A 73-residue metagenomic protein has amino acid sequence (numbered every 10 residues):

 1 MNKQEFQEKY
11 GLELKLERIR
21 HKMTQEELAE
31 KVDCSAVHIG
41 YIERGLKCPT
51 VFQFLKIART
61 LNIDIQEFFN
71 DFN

Functional and structural regions predicted by a protein language model:
M1-R20: A short, Lys/Arg-rich alpha-helix, primarily the initiator
L12, K22-M23, P49-F52: Residue-level signal for the short linker/turn that defines the boundary of a DNA-recognition helix
I19, E30, R59: Alpha-helical residues within the helix-turn-helix
K22-Y41: Short alpha-helical DNA-recognition segment
H38, C48, E67: Residues in the helix-turn-helix
F52-E67: DNA major-groove recognition helix of helix-turn-helix/homeodomain DNA-binding modules
E67-N73: Short amphipathic recognition helices of helix-turn-helix/homeodomain-type DNA-binding modules
